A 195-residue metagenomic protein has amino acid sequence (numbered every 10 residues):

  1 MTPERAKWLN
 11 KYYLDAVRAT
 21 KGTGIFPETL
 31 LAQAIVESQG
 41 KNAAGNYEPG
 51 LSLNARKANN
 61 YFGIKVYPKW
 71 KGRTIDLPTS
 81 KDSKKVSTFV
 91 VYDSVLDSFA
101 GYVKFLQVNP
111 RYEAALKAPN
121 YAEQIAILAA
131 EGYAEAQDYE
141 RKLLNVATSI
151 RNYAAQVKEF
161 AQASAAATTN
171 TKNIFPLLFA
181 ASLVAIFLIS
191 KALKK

Functional and structural regions predicted by a protein language model:
M1-A166: Catalytic cores of secreted/periplasmic lytic hydrolases that degrade extracellular macromolecules
T168-K195: Single-pass alpha-helical membrane anchors
